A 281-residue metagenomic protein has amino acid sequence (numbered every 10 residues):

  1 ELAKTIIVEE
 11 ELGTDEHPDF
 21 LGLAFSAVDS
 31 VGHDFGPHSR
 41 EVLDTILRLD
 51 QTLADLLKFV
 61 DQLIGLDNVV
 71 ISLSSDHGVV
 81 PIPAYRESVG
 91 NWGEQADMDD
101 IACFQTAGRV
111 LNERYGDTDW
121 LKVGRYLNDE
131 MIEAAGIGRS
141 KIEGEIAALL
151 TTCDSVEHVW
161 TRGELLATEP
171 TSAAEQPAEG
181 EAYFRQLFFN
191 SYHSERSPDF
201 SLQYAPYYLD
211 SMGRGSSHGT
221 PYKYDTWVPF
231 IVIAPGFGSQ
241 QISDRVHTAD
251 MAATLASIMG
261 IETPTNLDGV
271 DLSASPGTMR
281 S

Functional and structural regions predicted by a protein language model:
E1, D15, R40-L47, Q51 (+4 more regions): Soluble non-cytosolic domains of exported or imported proteins
E1-H17, S26-H33, E130, A148-H158 (+2 more regions): His/Asp/Glu-rich, glycine-adjacent segments that coordinate divalent cations and/or stabilize oxyanion chemistry on
E1-T5, L47, Q51-A54, K58 (+6 more regions): Solvent-exposed, polar/charged alpha-helical surfaces in well-ordered, non-transmembrane soluble domains, broadly
I6, E11-L49, D55, R86-E87: Active-site His/acidic residue clusters
V8-E16, D61-G65, N190-H193, P221 (+1 more regions): Surface-exposed acidic, glycine-flexible loop patches that form ligand/cofactor-binding and adhesion interfaces
D19-A24, V70-L73, V159-W160, S201-Q203 (+2 more regions): Structural recognition of the beta-strand scaffold that forms the well-ordered cores of secreted hydrolase catalytic
R40, Q51, D55-Y208: Secreted, luminal/periplasmic, and some membrane-associated catalytic domains that remodel anionic oxygen-ester
S88, E94-S140, S217-I261, S273-R280: Substrate-binding rim/cap in mid-to-C-terminal beta-strand-loop elements of soluble/periplasmic
